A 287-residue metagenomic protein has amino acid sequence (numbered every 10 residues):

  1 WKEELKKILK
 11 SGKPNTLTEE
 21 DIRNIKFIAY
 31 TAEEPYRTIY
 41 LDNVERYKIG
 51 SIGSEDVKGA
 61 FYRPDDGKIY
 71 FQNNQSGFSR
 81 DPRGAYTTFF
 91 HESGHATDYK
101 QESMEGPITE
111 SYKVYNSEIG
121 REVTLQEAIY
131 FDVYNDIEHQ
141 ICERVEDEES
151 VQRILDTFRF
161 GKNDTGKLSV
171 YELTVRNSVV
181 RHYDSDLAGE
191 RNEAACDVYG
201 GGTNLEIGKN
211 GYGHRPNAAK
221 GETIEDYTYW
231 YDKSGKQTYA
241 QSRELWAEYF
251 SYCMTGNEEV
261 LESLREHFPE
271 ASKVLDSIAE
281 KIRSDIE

Functional and structural regions predicted by a protein language model:
K6-P14, E20-E287: Active-site-flanking segments in enzyme catalytic domains
